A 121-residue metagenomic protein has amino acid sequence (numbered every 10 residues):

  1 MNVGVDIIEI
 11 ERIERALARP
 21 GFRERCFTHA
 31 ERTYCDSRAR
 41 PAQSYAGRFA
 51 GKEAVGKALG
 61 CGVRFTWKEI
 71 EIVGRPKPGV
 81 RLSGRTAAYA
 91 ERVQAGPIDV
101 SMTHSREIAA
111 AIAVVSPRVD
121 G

Functional and structural regions predicted by a protein language model:
M1-G121: Core catalytic alpha/beta fold that binds nucleotide/phospho-ligands
